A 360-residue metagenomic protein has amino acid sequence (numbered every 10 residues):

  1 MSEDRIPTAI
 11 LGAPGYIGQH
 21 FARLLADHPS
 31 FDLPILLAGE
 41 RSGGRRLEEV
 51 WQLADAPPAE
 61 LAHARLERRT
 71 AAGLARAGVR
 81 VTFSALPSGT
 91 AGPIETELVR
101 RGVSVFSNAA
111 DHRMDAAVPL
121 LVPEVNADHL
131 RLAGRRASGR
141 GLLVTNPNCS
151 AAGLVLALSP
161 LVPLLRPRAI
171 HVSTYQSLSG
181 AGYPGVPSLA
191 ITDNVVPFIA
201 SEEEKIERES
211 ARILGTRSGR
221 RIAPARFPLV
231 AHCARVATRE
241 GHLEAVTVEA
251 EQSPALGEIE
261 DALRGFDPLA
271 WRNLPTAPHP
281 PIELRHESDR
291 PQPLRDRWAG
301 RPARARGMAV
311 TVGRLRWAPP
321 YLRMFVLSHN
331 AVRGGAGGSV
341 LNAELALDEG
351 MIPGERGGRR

Functional and structural regions predicted by a protein language model:
M1-I191, V195-F198, I222, P228 (+4 more regions): N-terminal Rossmann-like NAD(P) cofactor-binding subdomain of oxidoreductases, focused on the glycine-rich
S179-R360: Charged docking surfaces used in two-component/phosphorelay signaling
